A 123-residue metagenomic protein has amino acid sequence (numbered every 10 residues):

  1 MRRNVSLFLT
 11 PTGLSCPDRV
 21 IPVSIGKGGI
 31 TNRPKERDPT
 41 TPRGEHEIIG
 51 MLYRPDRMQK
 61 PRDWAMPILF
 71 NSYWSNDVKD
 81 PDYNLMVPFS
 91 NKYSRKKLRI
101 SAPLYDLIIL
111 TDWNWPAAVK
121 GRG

Functional and structural regions predicted by a protein language model:
M1-R122: Cell wall/extracellular polymer interaction/catalysis modules
